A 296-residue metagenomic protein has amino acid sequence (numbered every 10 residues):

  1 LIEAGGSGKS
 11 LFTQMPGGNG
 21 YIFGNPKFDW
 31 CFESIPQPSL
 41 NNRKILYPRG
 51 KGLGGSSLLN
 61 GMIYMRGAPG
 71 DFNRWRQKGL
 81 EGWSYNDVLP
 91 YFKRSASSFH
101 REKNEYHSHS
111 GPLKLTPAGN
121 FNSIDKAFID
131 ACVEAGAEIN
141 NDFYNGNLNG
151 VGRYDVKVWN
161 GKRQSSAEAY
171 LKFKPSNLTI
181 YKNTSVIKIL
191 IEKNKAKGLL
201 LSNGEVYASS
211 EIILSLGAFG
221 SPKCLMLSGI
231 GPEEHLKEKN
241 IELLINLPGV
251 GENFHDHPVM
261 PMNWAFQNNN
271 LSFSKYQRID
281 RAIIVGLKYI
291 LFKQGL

Functional and structural regions predicted by a protein language model:
L1-K93, L200, N246-L247, H257-V259 (+1 more regions): N-terminal glycine-rich phosphate/pyrophosphate-binding loop and immediately adjacent elements
G5-K9, L80, A96, G136 (+4 more regions): Acidic glycine-/aspartate-rich tracts in secreted/extracellular proteins
A68-D71, S84, I124-F128, S166 (+5 more regions): Stable alpha-helical elements in mature extracytoplasmic
R76-A196, P261-G286: Conserved redox-cofactor binding core of oxidoreductases
N194, L201, M226: Glycine-rich phosphate/ribose-binding loops and adjacent secondary-structure elements that form binding surfaces
S202-F219: Core beta-strand elements of the Rossmann-like FAD/NAD(P) dinucleotide-binding domain in flavoenzyme oxidoreductases
P222, P232-L296: Mid-to-C-terminal "cap/lid" subdomains and adjacent gly/pro-rich loops that border and regulate access to redox
